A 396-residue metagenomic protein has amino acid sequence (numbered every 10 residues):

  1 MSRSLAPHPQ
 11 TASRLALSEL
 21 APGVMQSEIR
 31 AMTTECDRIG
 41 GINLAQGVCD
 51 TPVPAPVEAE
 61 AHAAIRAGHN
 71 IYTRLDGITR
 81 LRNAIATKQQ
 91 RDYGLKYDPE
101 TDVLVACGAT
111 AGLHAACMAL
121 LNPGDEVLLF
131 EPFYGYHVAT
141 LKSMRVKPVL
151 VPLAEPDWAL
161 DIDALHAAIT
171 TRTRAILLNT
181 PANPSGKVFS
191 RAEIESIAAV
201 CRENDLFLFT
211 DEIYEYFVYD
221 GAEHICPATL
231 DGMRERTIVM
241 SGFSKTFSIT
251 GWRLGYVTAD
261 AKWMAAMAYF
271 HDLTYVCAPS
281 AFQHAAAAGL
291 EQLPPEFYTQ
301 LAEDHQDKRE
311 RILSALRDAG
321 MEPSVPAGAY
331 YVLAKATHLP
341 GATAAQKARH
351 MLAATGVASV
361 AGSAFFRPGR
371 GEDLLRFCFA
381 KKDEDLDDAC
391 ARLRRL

Functional and structural regions predicted by a protein language model:
S2-R3, A167, H350-S359, F365-L396: PLP-dependent enzyme catalytic core of the Aspartate aminotransferase-like
L5-A12, S18-G108, A115, A164 (+1 more regions): N-terminal small-domain helix-loop-helix segment of the aminotransferase-like
I39, M144, E203-N204, A319 (+1 more regions): Helix C-cap/helix->beta junction micro-motif
V53, R236-G328: PLP-dependent aminotransferase class I/II
A119-L141: Conserved PLP-anchoring active-site segment centered on the Schiff-base-forming lysine
K142-V149: A short helix-loop-beta submotif of the ANL/AMP-binding
V149, L153-A222: Active-site phosphate-binding strand-loop segment of PLP-dependent enzymes
H305-Q306, A319-T355: Conserved PLP-binding catalytic core of the aspartate aminotransferase-like
